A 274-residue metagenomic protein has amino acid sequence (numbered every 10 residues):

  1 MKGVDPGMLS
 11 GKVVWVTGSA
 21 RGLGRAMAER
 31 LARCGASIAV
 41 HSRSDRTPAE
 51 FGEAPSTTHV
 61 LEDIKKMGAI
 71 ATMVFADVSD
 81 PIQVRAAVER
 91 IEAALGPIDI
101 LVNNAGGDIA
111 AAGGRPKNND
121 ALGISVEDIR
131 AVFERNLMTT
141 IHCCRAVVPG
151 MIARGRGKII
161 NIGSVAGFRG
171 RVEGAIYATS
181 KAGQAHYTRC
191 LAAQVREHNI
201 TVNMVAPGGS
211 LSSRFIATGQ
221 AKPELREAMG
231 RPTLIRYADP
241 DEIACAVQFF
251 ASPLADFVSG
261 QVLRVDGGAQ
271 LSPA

Functional and structural regions predicted by a protein language model:
M1-D5, R169, V247-Q248, S259-A274: Short C-terminal tail/terminal secondary-structure segment of NAD(P)H-dependent dehydrogenase/reductase domains
M1-L95, I109-D120, E127-D128: Short-chain dehydrogenase/reductase
E29, P149, A193-Q194, D256: Alpha-helical segment proximal to the catalytic Tyr-Lys
P48-E53, G114-N119, I176, E197 (+2 more regions): A glycine/serine/threonine-rich, flexible loop-to-helix segment that serves as the NAD(P) cofactor-binding "lid"
A121-I141, R156, I160, Q184 (+1 more regions): Catalytic Tyr-X3-Lys loop
C144, S180: Active-site helix of classical SDR
S164: Residue(s) in the substrate-gating loop at a strand-loop-helix junction that position the organic substrate next
R196, T201, V258-G260: Short, small/polar-rich loop/turn modules that mediate ligand/substrate recognition or access, typified
